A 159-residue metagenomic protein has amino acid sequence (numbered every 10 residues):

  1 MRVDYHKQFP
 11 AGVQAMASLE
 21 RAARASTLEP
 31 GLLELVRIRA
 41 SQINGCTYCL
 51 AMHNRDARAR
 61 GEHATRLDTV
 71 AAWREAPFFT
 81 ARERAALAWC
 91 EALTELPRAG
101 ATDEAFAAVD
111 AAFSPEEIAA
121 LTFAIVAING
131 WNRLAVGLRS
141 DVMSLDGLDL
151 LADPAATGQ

Functional and structural regions predicted by a protein language model:
M1-Q159: Hydrophobic alpha-helical segments
